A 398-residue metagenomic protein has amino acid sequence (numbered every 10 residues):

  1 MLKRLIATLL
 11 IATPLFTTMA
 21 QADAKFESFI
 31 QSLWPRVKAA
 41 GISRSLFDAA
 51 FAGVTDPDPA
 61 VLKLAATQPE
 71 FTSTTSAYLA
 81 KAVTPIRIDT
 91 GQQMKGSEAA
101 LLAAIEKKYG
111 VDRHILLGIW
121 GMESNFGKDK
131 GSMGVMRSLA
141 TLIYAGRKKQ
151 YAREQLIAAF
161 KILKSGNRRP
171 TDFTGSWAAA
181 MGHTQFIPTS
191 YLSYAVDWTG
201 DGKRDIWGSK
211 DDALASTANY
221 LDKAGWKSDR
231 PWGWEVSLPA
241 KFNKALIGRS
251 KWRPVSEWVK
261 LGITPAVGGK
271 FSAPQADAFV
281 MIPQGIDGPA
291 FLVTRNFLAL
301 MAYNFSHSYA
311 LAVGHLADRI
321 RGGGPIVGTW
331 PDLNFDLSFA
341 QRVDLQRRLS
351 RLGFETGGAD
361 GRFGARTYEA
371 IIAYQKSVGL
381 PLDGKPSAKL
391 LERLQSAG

Functional and structural regions predicted by a protein language model:
M1-A7: Bacterial N-terminal signal peptides that target proteins for export
A7-T17: Bacterial N-terminal signal peptides
A20-A24: Boundary at the C-terminal end of the N-terminal hydrophobic targeting segment
I30-S32: C-terminal alpha-helical interaction appendages
V37: Intrinsically disordered, low-complexity polar regions and short flexible loop motifs
I42-Q275, G288-F291, F297-A317, G322-F339 (+3 more regions): Catalytic glycan-binding domains that act on GlcNAc-containing polysaccharides
L337-R342, S350-L394: Short acidic, glycine/serine/threonine-rich helix-capping segments at coil-helix boundaries
